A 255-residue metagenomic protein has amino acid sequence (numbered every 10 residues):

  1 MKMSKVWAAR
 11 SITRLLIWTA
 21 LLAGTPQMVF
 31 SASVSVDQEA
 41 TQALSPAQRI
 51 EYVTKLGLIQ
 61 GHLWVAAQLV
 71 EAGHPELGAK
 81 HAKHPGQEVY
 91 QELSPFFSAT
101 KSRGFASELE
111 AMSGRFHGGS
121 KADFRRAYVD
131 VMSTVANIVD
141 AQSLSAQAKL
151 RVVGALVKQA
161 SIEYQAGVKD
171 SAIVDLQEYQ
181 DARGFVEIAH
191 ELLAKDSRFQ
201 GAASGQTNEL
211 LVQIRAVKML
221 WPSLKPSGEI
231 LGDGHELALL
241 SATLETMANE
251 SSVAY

Functional and structural regions predicted by a protein language model:
M3-L16: Bacterial N-terminal signal peptides that target proteins for export
T13-P26: Bacterial N-terminal signal peptides
Q27-S31: Sec/Tat signal peptide C-region and signal peptidase I cleavage site
A32-Y255: Mature extracytoplasmic or organellar-lumen-exposed domains after removal of signal/transit peptides
